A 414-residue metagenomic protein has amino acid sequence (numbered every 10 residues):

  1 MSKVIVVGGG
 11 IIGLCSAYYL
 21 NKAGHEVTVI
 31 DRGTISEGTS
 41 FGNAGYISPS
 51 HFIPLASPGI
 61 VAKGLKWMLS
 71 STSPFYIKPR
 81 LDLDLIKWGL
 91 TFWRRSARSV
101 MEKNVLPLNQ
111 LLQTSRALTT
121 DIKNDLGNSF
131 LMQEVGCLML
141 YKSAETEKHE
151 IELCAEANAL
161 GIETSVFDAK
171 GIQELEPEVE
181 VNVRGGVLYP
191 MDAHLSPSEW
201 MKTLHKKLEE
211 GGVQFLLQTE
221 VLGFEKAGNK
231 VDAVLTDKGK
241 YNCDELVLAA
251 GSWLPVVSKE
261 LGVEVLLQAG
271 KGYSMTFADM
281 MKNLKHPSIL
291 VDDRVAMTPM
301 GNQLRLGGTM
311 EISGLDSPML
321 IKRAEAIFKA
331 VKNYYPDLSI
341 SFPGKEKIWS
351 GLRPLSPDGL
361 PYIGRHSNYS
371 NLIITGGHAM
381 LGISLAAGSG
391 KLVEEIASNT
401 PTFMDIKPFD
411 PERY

Functional and structural regions predicted by a protein language model:
M1-G10: Beta1/beta-strand and adjacent pyrophosphate-binding region of the FAD-binding site in flavoprotein oxidoreductases
G13-L14: N-terminal Rossmann-fold NAD(P) dinucleotide-binding loop
K22-F41: Glycine-rich FAD pyrophosphate-binding loop
I30, G45-Y46, H51, L55-R95 (+2 more regions): Active-site substrate-recognition segment that forms the wall of the catalytic cavity or substrate channel
A44-D168: Dinucleotide-binding Rossmann-like beta1-alpha1 core, especially the glycine-rich loop that anchors the ADP
K103-R116, M139-H149, E174, V187-K206 (+2 more regions): Short beta-strand to alpha-helix junction loop
K148-A159, V179-D244: Helical element adjacent to the flavin cofactor pocket in flavoenzyme catalytic cores
T164, D292, N333-Y414: C-terminal catalytic lobe of FAD-dependent flavoproteins
